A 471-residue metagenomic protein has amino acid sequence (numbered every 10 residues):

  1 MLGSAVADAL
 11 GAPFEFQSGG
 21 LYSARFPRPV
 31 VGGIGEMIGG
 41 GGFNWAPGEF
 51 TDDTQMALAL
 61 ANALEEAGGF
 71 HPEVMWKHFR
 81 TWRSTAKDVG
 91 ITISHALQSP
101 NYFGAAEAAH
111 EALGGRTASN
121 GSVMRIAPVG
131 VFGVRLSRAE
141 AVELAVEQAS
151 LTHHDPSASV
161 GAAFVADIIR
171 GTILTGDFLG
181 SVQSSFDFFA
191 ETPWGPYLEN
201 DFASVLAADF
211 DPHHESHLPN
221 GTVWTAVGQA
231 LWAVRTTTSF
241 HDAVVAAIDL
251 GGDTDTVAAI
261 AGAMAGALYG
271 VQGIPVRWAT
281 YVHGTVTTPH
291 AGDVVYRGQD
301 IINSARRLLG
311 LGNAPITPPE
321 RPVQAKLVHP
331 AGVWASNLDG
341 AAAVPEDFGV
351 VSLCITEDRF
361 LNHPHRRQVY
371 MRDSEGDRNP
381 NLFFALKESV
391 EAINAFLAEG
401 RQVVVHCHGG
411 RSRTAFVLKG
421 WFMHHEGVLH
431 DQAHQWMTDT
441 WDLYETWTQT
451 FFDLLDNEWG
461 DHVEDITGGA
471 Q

Functional and structural regions predicted by a protein language model:
M1-G3, V350, V404: Short glycine-aspartate micro-motif
M1-P318: Structured, active/binding-site neighborhoods that engage oxygen-rich ligands
E15, F360-N362, A415-V417: Short glycine-/acidic-enriched loop or helix-start segments at secondary-structure transitions that form or flank
M124-R125, R413-T414, W441: Short, cationic motifs built from Arg/Lys/His that form the positively charged side of catalytic pockets
T254, G266, G410-R413, M423: Short Gly/Pro-enriched loop/turn and capping motifs at secondary-structure junctions
P319-Q402, G420-L454: Cysteine-based protein phosphatase catalytic domain of the PTP/DSP
G400-K419: A phosphate-binding catalytic loop at a beta-strand-loop-alpha-helix junction that coordinates phosphoryl groups
T446-Q471: Charged phosphate-binding loop/patch that engages nucleotide di/tri-phosphates or the phosphate backbone of nucleic
